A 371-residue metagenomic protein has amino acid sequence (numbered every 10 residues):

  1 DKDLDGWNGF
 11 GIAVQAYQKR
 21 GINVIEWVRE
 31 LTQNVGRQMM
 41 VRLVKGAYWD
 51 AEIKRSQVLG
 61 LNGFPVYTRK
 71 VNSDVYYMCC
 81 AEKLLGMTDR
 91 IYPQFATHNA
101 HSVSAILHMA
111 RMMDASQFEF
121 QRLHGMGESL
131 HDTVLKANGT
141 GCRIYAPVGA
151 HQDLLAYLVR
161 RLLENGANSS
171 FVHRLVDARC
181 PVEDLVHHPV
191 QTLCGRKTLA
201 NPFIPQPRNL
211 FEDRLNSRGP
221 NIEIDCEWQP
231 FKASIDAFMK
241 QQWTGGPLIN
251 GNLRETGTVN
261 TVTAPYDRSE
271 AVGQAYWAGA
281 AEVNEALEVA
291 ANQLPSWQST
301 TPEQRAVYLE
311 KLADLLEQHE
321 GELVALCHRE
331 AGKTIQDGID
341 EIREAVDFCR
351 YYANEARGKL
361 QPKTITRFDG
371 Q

Functional and structural regions predicted by a protein language model:
D1-R218: Positively charged, amphipathic and often flexible ligand-engagement surfaces
G11, V307-Y308, L326: Beta-strand segments within the central parallel beta-sheet cores of soluble alpha/beta enzyme folds
V24-L31, C80-M87, A105-M109, T133 (+7 more regions): Generic, well-ordered alpha-helical scaffold segments in large soluble proteins
P93-A96, W297, D340: Structured catalytic/translocation cores of nucleotide/phosphate-coupled proteins
V148-G149, D153-A156, R160-E288, N292 (+4 more regions): Terminal low-complexity tails and localization/encapsulation signals of metabolic enzymes
L326-K333, T364-F368: Short linear capping/connector segments at secondary-structure termini
Q336: Flexible, substrate/cofactor-facing loop regions flanked by secondary structure within enzyme catalytic domains
